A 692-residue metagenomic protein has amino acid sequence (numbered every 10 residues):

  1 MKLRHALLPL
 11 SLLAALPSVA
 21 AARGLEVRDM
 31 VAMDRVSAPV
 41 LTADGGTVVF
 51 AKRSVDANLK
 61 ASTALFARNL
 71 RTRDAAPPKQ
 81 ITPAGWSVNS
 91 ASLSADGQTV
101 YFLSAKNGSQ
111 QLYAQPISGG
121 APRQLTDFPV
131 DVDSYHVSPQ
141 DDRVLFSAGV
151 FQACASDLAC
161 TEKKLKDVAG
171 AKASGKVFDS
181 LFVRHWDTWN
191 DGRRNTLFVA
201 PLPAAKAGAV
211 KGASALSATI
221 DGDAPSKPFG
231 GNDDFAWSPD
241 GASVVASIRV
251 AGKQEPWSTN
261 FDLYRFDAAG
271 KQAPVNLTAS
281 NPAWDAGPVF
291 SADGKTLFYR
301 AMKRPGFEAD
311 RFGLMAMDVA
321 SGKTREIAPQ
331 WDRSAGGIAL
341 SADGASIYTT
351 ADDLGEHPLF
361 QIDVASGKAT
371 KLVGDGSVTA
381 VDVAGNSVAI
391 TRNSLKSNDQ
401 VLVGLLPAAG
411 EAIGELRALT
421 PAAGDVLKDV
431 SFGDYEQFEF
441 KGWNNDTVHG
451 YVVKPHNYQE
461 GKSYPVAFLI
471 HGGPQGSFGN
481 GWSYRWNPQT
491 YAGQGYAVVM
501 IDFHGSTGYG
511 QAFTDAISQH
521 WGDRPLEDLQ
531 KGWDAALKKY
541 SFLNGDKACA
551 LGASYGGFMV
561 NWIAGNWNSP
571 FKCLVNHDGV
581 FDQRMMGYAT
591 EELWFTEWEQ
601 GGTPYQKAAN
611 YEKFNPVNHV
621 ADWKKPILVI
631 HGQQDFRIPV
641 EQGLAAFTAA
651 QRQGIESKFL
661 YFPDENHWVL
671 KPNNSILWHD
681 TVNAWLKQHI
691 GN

Functional and structural regions predicted by a protein language model:
V40, L145-S147, S174-A204, G208-L216 (+6 more regions): Non-catalytic accessory segments flanking enzyme active sites
A43-D44, A95-D96, P139-Q140, P239-D240 (+3 more regions): Residue-level detector of Asp-centered blade-edge/turn motifs that repeat once per structural unit in beta-propeller
G45-V48, G97-V100, V144, V244 (+3 more regions): Hydrophobic beta-strand positions that form the internal "hydrophobic ladder" of WD40/Gbeta-like beta-propeller blades
K52-L65, T82-N89, Y101-Y113, D127-D133 (+9 more regions): A flexible loop/linker signature enriched in serine peptidases of the S9 family
L70-R73, P116-G120, L202-A205, D267-K271 (+3 more regions): Short loop/turn segments that connect beta-strands within beta-propeller blades
K462-G472: Short beta-strand element of the alpha/beta-hydrolase
N487, A492-G493, M500-N692: Active-site-proximal cap/loop segments of hydrolase catalytic domains
